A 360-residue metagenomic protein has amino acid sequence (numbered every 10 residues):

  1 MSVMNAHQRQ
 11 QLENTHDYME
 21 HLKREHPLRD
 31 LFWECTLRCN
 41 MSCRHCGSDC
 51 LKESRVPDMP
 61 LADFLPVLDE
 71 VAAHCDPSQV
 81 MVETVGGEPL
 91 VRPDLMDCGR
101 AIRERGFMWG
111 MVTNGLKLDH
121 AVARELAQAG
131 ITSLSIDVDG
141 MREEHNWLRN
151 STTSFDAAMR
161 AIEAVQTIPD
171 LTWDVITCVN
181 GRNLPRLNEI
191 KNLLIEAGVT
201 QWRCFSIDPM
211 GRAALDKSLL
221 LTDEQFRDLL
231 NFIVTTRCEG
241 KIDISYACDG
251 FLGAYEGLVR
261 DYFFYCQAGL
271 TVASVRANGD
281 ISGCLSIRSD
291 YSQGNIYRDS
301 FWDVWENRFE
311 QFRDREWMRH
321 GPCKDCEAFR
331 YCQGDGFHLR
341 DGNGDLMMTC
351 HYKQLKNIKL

Functional and structural regions predicted by a protein language model:
M1, K52-R55, M59, Q128-A129 (+5 more regions): Radical SAM enzyme [4Fe-4S]-AdoMet core and its adjacent flexible, acidic and glycine-rich loops/tails across
S2-P27, S286-L360: Flexible mid-to-C-terminal extensions adjoining Fe-S/redox cofactors in radical SAM and related proteins
S2-S133: Conserved alpha-helical substructure of the radical SAM core
P27, L37, L171, C266-Q267 (+1 more regions): Residue-level preference for beta-strand/loop junctions
R29, V80, G269, N278 (+1 more regions): Exposed loop/turn and edge beta-strand positions of beta-sandwich/beta-sheet ligand-binding modules
F32, T36, N40, F263 (+2 more regions): Residues immediately within or flanking Cys/His clusters that coordinate Zn2+ in small zinc-binding modules
L61, R92, D119-H120, L184-N188 (+2 more regions): Structural motif corresponding to alpha-helix initiation and N-cap regions
